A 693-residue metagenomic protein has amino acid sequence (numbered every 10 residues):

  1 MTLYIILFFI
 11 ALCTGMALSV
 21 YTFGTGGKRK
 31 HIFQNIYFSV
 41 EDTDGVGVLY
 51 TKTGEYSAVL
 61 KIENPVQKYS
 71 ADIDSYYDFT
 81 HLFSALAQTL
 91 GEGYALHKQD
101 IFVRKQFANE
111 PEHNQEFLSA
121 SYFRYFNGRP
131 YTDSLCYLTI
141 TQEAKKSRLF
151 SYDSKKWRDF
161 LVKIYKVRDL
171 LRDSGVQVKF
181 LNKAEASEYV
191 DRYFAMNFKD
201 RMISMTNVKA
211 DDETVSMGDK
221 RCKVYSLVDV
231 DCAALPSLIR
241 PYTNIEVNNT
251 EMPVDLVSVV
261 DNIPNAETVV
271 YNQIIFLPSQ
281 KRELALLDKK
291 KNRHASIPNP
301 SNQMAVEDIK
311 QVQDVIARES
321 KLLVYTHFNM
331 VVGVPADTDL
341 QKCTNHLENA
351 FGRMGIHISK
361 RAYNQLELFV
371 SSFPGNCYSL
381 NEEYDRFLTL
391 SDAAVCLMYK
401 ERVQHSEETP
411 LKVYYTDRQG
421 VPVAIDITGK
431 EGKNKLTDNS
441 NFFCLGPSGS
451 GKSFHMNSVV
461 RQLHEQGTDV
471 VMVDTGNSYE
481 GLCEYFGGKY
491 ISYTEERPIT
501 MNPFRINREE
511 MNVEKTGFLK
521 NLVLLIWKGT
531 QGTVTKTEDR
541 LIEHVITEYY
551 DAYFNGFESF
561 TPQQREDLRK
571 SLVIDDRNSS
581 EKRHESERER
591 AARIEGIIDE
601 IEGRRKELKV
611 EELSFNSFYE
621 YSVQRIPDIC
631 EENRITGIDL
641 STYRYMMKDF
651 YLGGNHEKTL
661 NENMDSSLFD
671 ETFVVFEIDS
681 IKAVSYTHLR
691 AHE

Functional and structural regions predicted by a protein language model:
T2-E401: Extended, folded cores of ATP/NTP-driven motor/assembly subunits in large transport and secretion machines
Y76-T89, D261, I356-H357, E367-V423 (+4 more regions): P-loop NTPase motor domains
G432-N439: Phosphate-binding P-loop
C444: Hydrophobic anchor at the beta1->P-loop junction of P-loop NTPases
S448: The conserved Walker
K452: Conserved lysine of the Walker
H455: Hydrophobic positions on the alpha1 helix immediately C-terminal to the Walker A/P-loop
L463-V471: Post-Walker A helix-loop "phosphate-sensing" segment adjacent to the P-loop in P-loop NTPases
